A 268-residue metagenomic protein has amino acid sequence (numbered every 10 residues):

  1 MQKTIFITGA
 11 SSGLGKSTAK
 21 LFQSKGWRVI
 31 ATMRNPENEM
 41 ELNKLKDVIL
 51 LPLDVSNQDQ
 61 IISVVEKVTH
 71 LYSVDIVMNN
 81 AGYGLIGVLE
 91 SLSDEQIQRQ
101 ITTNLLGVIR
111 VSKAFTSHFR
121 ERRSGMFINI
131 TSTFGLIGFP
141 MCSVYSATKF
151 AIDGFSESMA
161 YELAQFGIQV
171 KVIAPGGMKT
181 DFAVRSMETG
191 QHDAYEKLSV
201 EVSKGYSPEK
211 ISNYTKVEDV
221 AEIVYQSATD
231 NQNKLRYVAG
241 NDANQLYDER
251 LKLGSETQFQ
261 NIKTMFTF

Functional and structural regions predicted by a protein language model:
S11-S12: Conserved glycine-rich cofactor-binding loop
L53-S63, D94-E95: The beta1-alpha1 cofactor-binding region of Rossmann-like NAD(H)/NADP(H)-dependent oxidoreductases
V88-L89, Q96-Q98: Substrate-binding pocket helix/loop in short-chain dehydrogenase/reductase
S112, T148: Active-site helix of classical SDR
F119, I137, S158-Q169: Active-site-adjacent segment of SDR/Rossmann-fold oxidoreductases
S132: Residue(s) in the substrate-gating loop at a strand-loop-helix junction that position the organic substrate next
Q165-K234: SDR active-site lid
